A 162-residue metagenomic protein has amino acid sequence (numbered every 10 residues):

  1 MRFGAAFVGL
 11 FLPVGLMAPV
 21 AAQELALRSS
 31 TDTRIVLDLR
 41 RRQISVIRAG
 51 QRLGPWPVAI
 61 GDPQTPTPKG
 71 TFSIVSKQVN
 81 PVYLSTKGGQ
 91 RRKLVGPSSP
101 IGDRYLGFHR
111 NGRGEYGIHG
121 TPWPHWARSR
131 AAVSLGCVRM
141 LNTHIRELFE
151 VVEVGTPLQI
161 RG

Functional and structural regions predicted by a protein language model:
M1-G4: Positively charged n-region of N-terminal signal peptides that target proteins for export
A6-G15: Bacterial N-terminal signal peptides
P19-K87, V95-H109: Cell wall/extracellular polymer interaction/catalysis modules
E24-L25, S30, D62, V82 (+1 more regions): Exported/periplasmic cell-wall-interacting domains
